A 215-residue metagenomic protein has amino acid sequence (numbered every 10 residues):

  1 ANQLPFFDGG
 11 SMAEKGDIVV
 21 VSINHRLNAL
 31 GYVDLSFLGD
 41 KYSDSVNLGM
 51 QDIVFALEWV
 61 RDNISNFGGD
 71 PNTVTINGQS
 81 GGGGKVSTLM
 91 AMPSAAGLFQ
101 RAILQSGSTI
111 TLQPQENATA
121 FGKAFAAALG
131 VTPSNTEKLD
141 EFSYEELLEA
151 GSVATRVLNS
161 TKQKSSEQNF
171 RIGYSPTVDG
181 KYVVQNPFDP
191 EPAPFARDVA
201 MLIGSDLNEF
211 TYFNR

Functional and structural regions predicted by a protein language model:
A1, R26-A29, G81-G83, S108-T111 (+1 more regions): Solvent-exposed loop/turn segments at secondary-structure junctions within structured extracellular/periplasmic domains
A1-F6, G31-L35, S87-L89, L112-N117 (+1 more regions): Short, solvent-exposed loop/turn and secondary-structure capping segments
A1-V54, W59-N66: Cap/lid segment of the alpha/beta-hydrolase catalytic domain
D17-V21, N72-T75, Q100-R101, D198-L202: Beta-sheet entry/capping signal
D44-Q51, N77, G81, M90 (+1 more regions): Alpha-helix capping and helix-loop boundary segments enriched in small/acidic/polar residues
V60, F67-S80: Alpha/beta-hydrolase fold nucleophile elbow
G83-A95: Short glycine-enriched nucleophile-adjacent loop and the immediately C-terminal alpha-helix near the catalytic center
A96, R101, Q105-R215: Substrate-access "cap/lid" subdomains that shape and gate the entrance to catalytic or ligand-binding pockets
